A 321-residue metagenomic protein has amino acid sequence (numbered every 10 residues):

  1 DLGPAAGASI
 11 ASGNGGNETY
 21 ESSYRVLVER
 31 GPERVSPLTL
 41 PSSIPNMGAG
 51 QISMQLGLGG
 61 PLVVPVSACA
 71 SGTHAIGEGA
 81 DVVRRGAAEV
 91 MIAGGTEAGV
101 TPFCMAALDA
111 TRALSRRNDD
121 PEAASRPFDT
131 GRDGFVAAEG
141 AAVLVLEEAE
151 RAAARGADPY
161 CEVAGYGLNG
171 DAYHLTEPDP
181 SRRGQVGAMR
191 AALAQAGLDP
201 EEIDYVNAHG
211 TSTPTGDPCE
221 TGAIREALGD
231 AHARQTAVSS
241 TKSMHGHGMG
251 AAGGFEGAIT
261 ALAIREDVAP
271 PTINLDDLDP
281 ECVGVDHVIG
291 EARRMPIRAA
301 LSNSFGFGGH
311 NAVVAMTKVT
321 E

Functional and structural regions predicted by a protein language model:
L2-G3, A196-E202, A231-R234, V283-E321: Flexible, low-complexity linker/loop segments at domain and module junctions
G3-I10, V63-S67, A88-T96, D158-Y166 (+3 more regions): Beta-strand segments within the central parallel beta-sheet cores of soluble alpha/beta enzyme folds
A8, I52, G72, G79 (+8 more regions): Conserved small-residue
G15-E78, A87, A110-V136, I224-G254: Conserved catalytic cysteine-centered active-site region of acyl-thioester-dependent Claisen-condensing enzymes
V28-S36, H74-G77, D81, V90 (+3 more regions): Glycine-/small-residue-rich "gating" segment that lines the acyl/pantetheine channel and substrate pocket
A68, T211-T213, M244-G250, S304-N311: Glycine-rich phosphate/pyrophosphate-binding beta-alpha loops
D119-L198, D204-Y205, E321: Condensing-enzyme catalytic core mediating Claisen C-C bond formation in acyl metabolism
Y173-Q185, T211-L228, G248-E256, H287: Short glycine/threonine-rich loop-to-helix capping motif typified by GTGT followed within a few residues by an Asp-Pro
